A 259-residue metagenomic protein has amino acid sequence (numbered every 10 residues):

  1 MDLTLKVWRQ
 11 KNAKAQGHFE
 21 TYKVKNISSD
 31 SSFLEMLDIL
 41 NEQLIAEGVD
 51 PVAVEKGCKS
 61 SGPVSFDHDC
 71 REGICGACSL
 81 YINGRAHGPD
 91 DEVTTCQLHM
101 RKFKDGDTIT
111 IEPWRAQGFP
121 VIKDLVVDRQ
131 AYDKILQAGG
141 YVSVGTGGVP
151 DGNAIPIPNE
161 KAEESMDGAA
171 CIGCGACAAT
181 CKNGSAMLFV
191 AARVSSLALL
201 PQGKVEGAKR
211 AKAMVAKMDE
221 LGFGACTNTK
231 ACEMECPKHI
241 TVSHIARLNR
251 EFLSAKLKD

Functional and structural regions predicted by a protein language model:
M1-N26: Eukaryote-biased recognition of intrinsically disordered, low-complexity regulatory segments
F19-V24, V93-T95, K182: Well-ordered beta-strand positions in beta-sheet-rich domains
I27-S28, K102: Short proline/glycine- and polar residue-rich coil/turn motifs
S31-K59, I109-D259: Ferredoxin-type iron-sulfur electron-transfer modules in oxidoreductases and energy-metabolism complexes
E55-A77: Short, structured protein-protein interaction patches enriched in aromatics and acidic/basic residues, typified by
I74, L80-I82, C232: Functionalized membrane-embedded alpha-helices
G84-F103: S4-like RNA-binding module at protein N-termini
